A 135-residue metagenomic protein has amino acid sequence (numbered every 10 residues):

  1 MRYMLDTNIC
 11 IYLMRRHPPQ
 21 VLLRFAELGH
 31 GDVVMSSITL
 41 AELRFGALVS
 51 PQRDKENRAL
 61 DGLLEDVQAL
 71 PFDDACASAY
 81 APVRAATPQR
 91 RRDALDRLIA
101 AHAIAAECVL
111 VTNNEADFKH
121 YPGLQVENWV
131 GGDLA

Functional and structural regions predicted by a protein language model:
M1-M35, A47-G62, R90, D133-A135: Short, well-structured N-terminal submotif of metal-dependent ribonuclease cores
D6-T7, V21, L43, Y80 (+2 more regions): Generic structural signal for small/hydrophobic residues in well-ordered secondary structure, especially within
I9-C10, T39, C76, I99 (+1 more regions): Alpha-helix capping/helix-boundary segments
C10-I11, A41-R44, K119, E127: Nucleotide phosphate-binding site architecture
R44, D61-L64, A81: Amphipathic alpha-helical segments within well-ordered protein domains
V67-N113, A135: Active-site neighborhoods of divalent-metal-dependent phosphate/nucleic-acid chemistry enzymes
